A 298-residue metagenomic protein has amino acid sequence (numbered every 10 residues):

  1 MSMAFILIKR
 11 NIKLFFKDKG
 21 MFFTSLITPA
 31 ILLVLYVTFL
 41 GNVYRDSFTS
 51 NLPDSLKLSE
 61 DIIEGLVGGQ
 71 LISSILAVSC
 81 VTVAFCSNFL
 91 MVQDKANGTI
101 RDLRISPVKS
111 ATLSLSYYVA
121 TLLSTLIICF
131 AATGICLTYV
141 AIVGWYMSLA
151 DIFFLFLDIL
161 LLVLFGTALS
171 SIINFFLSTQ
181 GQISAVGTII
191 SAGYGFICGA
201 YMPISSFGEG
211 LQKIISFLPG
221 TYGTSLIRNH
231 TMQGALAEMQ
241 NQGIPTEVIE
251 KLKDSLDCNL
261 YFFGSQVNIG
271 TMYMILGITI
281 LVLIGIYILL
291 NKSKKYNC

Functional and structural regions predicted by a protein language model:
M1-L32, N97-G98, N297: Aromatic- and glycine-rich beta-strand/loop motifs that create alpha-glucan
I6, R10-L14, R101-I105, S178 (+1 more regions): Short amphipathic alpha-helical coupling elements at transmembrane boundaries
L14-F48, G68-F85, L122, L126-C129 (+2 more regions): Hydrophobic alpha-helical transmembrane segments of multi-pass membrane transport/permease proteins
I31, E64-I142: Hydrophobic alpha-helical transmembrane segments of multi-pass membrane transport proteins
V34-R45, N174-A235: Transmembrane helix segments
S47-E64: Perimembrane loop-to-helix junctions flanking transmembrane segments
S110, Y118-C198: Alpha-helical transmembrane segments and their short interhelical loops
Q242-C298: Junction motif at the cytosolic side of a transmembrane helix
